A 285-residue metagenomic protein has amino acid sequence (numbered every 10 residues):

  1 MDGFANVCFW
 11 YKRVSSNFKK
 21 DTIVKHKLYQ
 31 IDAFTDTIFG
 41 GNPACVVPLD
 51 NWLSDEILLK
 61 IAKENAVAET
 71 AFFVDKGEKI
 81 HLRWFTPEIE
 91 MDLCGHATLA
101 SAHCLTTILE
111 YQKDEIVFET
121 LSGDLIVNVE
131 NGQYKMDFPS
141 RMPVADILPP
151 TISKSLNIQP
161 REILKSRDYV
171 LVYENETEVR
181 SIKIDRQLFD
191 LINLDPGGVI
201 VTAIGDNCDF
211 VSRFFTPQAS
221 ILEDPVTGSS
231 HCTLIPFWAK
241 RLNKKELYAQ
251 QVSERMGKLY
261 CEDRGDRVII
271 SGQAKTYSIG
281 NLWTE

Functional and structural regions predicted by a protein language model:
A5-V7: Short hydrophobic alpha-helical segments enriched in small aliphatic residues
S15-S16: Serine residues within intrinsically disordered or low-complexity segments
I23-L93, L99-E285: Active-site proximal loop and beta-alpha junction motif in alpha/beta enzyme cores
